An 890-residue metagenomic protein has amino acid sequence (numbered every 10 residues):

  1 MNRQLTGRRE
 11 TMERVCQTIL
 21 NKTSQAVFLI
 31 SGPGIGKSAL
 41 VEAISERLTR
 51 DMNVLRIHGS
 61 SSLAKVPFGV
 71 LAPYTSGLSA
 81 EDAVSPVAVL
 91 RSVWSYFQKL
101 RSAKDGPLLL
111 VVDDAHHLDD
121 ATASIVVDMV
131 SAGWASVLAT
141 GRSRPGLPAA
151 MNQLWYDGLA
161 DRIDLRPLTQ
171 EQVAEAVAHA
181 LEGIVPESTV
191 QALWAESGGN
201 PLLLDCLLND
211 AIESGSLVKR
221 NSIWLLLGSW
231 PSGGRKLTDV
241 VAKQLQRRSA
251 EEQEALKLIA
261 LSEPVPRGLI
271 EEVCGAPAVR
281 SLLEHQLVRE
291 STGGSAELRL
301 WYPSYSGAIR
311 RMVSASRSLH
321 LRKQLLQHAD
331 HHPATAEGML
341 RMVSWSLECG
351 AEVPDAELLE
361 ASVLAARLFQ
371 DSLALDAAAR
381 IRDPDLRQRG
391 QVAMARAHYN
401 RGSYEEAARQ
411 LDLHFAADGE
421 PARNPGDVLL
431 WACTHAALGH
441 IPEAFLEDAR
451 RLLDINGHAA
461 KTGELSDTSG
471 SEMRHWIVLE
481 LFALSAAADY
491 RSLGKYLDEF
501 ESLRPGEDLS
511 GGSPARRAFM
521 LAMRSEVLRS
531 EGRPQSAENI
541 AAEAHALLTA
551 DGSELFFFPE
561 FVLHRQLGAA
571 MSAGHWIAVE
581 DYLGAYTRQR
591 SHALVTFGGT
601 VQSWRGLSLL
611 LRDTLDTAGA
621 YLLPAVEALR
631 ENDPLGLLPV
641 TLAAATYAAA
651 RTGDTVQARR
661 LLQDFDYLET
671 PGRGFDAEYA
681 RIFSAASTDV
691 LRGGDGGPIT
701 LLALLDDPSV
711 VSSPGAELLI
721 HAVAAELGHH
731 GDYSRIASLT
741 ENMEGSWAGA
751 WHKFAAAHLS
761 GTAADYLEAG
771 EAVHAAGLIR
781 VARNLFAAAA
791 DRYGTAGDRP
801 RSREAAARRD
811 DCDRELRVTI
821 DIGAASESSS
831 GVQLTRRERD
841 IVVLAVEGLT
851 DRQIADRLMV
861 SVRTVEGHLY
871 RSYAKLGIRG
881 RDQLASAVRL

Functional and structural regions predicted by a protein language model:
M1, L5, P671-A686, L691-I699 (+1 more regions): C-terminal non-catalytic interaction modules
M1-P33, A39, I44: Walker A/P-loop-proximal flanking segment of P-loop NTPase domains
Q4, I30, I35, A39-P107 (+1 more regions): Conserved phosphate-binding/catalytic loops and adjacent sensor/switch elements of nucleotide-binding enzymes, spanning
R8, A39, S92, A121 (+5 more regions): Alpha-helical sensor/transducer elements of the RecA-like P-loop NTPase core
A26, A43-I44, P277, E297-L300 (+3 more regions): Extended alpha-helical scaffolding segments used for macromolecular assembly and cargo binding
I35, A176, A180, I184-L358 (+3 more regions): Short secondary-structure boundary elements
R50, H116, L154-Y156, V185-S188 (+7 more regions): Internal alpha-solenoid helical repeat scaffolds
E360, A393, L430, V478-L479 (+12 more regions): "A position-specific structural signal for the A-helix of alpha-solenoid helical repeats
